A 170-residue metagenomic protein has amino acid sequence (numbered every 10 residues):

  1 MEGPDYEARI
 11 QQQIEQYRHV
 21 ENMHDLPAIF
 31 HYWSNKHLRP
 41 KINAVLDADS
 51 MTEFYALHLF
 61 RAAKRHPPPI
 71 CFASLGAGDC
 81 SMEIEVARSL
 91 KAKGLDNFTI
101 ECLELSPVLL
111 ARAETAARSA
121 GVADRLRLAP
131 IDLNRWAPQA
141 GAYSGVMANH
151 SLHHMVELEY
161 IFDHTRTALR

Functional and structural regions predicted by a protein language model:
G3-K64: Class I SAM-dependent methyltransferase Rossmann-like catalytic core, especially the SAM/SAH-binding loop
H66, G94, A168-R170: A generic alpha-to-beta junction signature in SAM-dependent methyltransferases
I70, A142-S144: Conserved acidic residues
C71-W136: Class I SAM-dependent methyltransferase SAM/SAH-binding core
R135-A140, V156: Short conserved loop adjoining the S-adenosyl-L-methionine
M147-A148: A conserved beta-strand element that flanks and buttresses the S-adenosyl-L-methionine
S151: Hydrophobic adenine-recognition pocket in adenosine-nucleotide-binding enzymes
E159-R170: A short glycine-rich, Lys/Arg-flanked "PGG" loop and its adjoining helix->strand segment in the class I
